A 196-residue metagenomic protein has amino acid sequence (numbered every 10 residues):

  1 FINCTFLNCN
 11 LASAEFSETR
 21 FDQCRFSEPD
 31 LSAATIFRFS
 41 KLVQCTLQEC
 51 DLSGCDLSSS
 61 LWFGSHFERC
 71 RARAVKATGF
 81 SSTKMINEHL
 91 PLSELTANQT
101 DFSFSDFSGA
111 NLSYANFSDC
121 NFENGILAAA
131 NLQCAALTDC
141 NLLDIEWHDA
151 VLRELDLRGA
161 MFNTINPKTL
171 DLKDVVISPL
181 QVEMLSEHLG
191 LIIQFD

Functional and structural regions predicted by a protein language model:
F1-D196: Tandem repeat scaffolds
